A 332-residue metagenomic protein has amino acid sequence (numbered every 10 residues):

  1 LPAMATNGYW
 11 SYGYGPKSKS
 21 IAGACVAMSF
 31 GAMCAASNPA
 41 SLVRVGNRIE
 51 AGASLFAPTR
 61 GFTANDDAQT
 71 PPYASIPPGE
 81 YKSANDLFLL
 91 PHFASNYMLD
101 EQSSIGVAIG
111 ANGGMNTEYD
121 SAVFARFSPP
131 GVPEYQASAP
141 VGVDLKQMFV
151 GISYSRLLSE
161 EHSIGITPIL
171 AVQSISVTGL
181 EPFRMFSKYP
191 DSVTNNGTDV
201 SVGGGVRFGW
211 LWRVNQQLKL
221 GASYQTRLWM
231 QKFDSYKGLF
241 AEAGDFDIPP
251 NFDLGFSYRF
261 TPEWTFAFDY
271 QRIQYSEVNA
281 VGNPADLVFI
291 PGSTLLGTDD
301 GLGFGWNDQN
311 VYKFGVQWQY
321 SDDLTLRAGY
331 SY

Functional and structural regions predicted by a protein language model:
M4-K19, Q69-Y73, L87-Y332: Outer-membrane beta-barrel porins/channels
W10-C25, V43-G61: Transmembrane beta-strand segments of Gram-negative outer membrane beta-barrel proteins
G23-F30, T59-D86: Surface-exposed strand-loop-strand hairpins of Gram-negative outer-membrane beta-barrel proteins
A24-C25, G31-A32, L145-K146, S201: Short hydrophobic/aromatic segments of transmembrane alpha-helices and their interfaces
V26-M28, A35-N47, S95-L99, L158: Outer-membrane beta-barrel pore proteins
M33-L42, G151, V311-K313: Generic detector of contiguous secondary-structure segments
